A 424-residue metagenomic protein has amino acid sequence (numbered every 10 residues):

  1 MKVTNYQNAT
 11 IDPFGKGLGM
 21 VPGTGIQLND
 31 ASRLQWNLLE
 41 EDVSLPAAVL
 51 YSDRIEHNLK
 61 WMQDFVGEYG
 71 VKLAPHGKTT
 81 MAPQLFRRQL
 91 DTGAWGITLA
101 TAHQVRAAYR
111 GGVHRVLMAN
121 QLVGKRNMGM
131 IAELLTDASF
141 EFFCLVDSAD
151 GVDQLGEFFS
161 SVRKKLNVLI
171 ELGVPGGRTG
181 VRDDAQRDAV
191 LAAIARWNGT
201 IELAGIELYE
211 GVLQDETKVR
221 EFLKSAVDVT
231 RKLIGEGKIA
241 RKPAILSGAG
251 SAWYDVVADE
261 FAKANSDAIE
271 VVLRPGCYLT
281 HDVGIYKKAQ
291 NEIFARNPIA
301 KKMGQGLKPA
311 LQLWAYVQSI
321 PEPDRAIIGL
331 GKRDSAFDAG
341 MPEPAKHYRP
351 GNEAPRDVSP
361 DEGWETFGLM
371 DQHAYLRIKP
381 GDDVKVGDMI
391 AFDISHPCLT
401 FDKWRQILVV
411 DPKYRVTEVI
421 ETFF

Functional and structural regions predicted by a protein language model:
M1-E133, I420-F424: A charged N-terminal "starter" segment
D53-W61, E221, S225-D228, I390: A non-catalytic, amphipathic alpha-helix used as a structural packing/dimerization or gating element in enzyme scaffolds
I55, K78, A108, I170 (+5 more regions): Conserved, mostly hydrophobic/aromatic
A74-E216: Active-site-proximal beta-alpha core segment in soluble small-molecule metabolic enzymes
G173-A300: Active-site loop/helix belt of alpha/beta enzymes
C277-A354, V358: Internal helical hairpin/lid segments
E322-F424: C-terminal accessory subdomain/extension
